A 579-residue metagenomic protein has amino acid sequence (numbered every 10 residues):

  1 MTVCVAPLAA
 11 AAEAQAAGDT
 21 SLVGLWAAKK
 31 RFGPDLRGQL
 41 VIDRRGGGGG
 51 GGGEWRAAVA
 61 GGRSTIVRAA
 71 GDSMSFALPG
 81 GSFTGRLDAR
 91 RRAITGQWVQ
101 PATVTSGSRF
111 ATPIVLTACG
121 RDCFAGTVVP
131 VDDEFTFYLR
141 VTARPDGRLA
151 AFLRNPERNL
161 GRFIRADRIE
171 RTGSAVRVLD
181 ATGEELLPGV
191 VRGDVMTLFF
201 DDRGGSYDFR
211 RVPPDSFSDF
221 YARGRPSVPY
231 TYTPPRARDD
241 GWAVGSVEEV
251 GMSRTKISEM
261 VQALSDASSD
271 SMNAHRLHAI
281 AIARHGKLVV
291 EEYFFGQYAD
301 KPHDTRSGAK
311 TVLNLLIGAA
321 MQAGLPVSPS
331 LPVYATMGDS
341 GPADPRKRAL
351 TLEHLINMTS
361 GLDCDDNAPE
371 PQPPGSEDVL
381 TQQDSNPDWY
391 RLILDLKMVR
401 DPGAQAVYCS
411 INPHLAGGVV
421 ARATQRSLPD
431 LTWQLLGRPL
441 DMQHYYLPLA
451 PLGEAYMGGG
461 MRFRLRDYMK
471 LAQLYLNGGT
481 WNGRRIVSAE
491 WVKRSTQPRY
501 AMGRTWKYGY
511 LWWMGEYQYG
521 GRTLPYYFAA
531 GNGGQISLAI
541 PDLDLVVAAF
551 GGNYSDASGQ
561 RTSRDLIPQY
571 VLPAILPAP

Functional and structural regions predicted by a protein language model:
A12-A16, V115-P156, R162-R177, T182-Y298 (+3 more regions): N-terminal leader/targeting segments and the immediately adjacent pre-domain N-terminus
Q15-R91, T95-W98, F110, D122-V191: Central antiparallel beta-sheet cores of small beta-barrel/beta-sandwich binding domains
T255, E259-M260, K287-E292, Y334-A335 (+2 more regions): Short, charged, amphipathic alpha-helices and their helix-cap/turn boundaries
G286, H303-P329, L355, A416-V420 (+1 more regions): Active-site SXXK
N314, N412-V419, G459-T480, Q535-G552: Active-site-proximal alpha-helical segments within enzyme catalytic domains
A323-D363, N367, D395, T424-G459 (+1 more regions): Active-site helix/loop module of the DD-peptidase/beta-lactamase fold, centered on the serine-lysine SxxK catalytic
M442-L449, K493-V546: Active-site Gly/Thr loop motif
A529-P579: Structured C-terminal helix/loop/strand segments within mature extracytoplasmic catalytic/sensor domains
